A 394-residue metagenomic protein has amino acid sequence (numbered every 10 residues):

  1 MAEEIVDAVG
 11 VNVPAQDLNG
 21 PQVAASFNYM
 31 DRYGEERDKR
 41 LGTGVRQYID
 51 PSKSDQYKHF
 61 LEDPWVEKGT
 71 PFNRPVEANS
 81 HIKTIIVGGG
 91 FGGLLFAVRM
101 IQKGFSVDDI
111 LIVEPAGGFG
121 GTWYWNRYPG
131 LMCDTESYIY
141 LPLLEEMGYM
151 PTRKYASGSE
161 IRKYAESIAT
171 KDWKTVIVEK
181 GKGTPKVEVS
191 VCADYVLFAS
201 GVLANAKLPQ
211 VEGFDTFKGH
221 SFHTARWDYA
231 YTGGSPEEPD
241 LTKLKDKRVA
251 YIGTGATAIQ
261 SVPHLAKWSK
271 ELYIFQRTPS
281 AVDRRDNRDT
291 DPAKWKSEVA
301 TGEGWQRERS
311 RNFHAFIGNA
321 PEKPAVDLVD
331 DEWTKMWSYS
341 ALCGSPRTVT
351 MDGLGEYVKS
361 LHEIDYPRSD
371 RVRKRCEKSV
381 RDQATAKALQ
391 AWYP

Functional and structural regions predicted by a protein language model:
A2-T84, K103, V107-F214, T254 (+1 more regions): N-terminal FAD-binding dinucleotide-binding subdomain shared by FAD-dependent oxidases/monooxygenases
I86-V87, G93, A97, I101-Q102 (+1 more regions): Rossmann-like dinucleotide/flavin-binding elements
G121, H220, I259: Glycine-centered loop/turn positions within well-structured domains that cap or flank conserved ligand/cofactor-binding
P142, H220, V249-Y251: Short FAD-binding loop at a beta-strand-to-alpha-helix junction that anchors the flavin cofactor in diverse
M150-Y155, K180-K186, T224-K245: Aromatic/His-enriched, Gly/Pro-containing loop or helix-boundary segments that lie immediately adjacent to catalytic
F198-F217, S221-P239: Flavin (primarily FAD) binding-site architecture
